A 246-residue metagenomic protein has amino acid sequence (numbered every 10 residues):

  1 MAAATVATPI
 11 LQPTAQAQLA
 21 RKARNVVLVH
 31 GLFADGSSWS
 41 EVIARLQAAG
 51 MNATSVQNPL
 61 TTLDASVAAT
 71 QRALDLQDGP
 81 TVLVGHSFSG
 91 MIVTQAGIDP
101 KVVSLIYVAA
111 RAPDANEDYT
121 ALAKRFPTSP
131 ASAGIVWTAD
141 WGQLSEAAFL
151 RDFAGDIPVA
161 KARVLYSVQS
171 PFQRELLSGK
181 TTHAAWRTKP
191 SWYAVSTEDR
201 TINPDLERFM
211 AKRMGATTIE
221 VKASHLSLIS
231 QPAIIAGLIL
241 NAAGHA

Functional and structural regions predicted by a protein language model:
M1-Q16: N-terminal export signals
L19-G79, S129: Active-site catalytic motif of lipid deacylating hydrolases and related acyltransferases
V29-G31, H86-S87, A110, S196: Glycine-rich His-Gly loop
S66, F172-M214, T218-P232, G237: Conserved serine/cysteine hydrolase catalytic core
V84-G85, S89, V93: Gly/Ala-rich beta-loop-alpha elbow adjacent to hydrolase catalytic centers
K101-E146, Q173-K180, M210: Flexible "cap/lid" loop of the alpha/beta hydrolase fold
D140-A185: Conserved alpha/beta-hydrolase catalytic His-Asp/Glu region
